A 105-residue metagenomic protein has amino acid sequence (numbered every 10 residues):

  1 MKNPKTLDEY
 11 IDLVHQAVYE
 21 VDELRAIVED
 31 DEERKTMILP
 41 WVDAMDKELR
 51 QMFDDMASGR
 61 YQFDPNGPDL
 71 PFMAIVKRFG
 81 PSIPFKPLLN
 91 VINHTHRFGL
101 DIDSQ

Functional and structural regions predicted by a protein language model:
M1-M37: Short terminal alpha-helical segments
K5-L7, D43, A74, P87: A generic alpha-helix propensity feature with a strong bias for hydrophobic helices
E9-E23, A44, E48-Q51, D55 (+1 more regions): Charged, amphipathic alpha-helical oligomerization/scaffolding segments
V21-L24, K35, M56-G59, G99-I102: Short secondary-structure junctions and interdomain/linker hinges
E29, Y61-P68: Structured alpha-helical bundle/scaffold domains in large eukaryotic membrane-trafficking regulators
K35-K47, N66-L70: Short, charged, amphipathic alpha-helical segments
R50-F63, S82-P87: Amphipathic alpha-helical coiled-coil segments
P65-Q105: Amphipathic alpha-helical binding modules
